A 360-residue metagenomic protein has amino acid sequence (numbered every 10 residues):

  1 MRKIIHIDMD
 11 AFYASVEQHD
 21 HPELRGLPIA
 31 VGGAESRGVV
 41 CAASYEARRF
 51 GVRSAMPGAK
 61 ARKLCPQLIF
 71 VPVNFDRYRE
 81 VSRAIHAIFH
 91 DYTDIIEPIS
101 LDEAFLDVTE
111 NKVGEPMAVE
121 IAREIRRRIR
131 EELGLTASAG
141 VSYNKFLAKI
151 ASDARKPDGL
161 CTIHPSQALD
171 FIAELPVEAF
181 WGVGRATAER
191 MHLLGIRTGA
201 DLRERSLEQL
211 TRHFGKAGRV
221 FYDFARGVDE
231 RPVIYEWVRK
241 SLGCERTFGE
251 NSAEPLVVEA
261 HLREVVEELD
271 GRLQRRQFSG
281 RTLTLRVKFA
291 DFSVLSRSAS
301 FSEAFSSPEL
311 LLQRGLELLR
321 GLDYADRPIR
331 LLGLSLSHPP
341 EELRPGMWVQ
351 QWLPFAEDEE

Functional and structural regions predicted by a protein language model:
M1-H213, R219, L336, P340-R344 (+1 more regions): Gly/Gly-Pro- and Ser/Thr-rich, intrinsically disordered tail segments characteristic of DNA damage-repair and tolerance
H6, A179, T187-L331, H338-E359: DNA-contacting surface of Y-family translesion DNA polymerases
